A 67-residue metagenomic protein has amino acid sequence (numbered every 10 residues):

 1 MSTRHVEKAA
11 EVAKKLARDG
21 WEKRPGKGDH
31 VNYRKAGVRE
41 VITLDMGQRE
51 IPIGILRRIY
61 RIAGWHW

Functional and structural regions predicted by a protein language model:
M1-W67: Basic nucleic-acid-binding interfaces
